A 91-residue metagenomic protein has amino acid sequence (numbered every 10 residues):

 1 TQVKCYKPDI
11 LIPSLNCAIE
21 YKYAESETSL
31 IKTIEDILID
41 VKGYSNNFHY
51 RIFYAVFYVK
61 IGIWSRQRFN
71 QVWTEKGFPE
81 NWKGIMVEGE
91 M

Functional and structural regions predicted by a protein language model:
T1-L15: Active-site metal-binding core of divalent-cation-utilizing nuclease and nuclease-like domains
Y6, R51, E80: Residue-level signal for beta-strand positions within conserved beta-sheet cores that form or flank
N16, N46-N47, N70, N81: Detector for Asparagine
I19: Conserved beta3 VAIK motif of the Hanks protein kinase fold
A24-Q67: Catalytic cores of nucleic-acid endonucleases
Y58-M91: Domain-level recognition of nuclease-like catalytic cores that cleave nucleotide substrates
